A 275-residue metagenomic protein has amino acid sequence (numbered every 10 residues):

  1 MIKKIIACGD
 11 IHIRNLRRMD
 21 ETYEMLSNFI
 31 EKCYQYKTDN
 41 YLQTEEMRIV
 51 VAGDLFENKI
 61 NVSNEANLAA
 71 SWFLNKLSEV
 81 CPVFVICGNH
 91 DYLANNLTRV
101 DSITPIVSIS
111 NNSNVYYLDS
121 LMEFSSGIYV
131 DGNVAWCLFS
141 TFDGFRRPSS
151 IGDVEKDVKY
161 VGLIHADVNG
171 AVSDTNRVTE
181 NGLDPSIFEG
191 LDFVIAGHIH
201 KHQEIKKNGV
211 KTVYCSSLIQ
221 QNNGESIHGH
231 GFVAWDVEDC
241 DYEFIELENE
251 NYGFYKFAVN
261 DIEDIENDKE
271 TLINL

Functional and structural regions predicted by a protein language model:
I2-K4, N15-F124, I187-F188: Core catalytic region of metal-dependent phosphoesterases/phosphodiesterases, especially metallo-beta-lactamase-like
I6, A135-C137, V233, G253: Conserved beta-strand elements of the Class I
A7-G9, R48-D54, P82-N89, Y116-L121 (+4 more regions): Active-site neighborhood of phospho(di)ester-bond hydrolases with catalytic His/Asp-centered motifs
I13, E57, V168, K201: Short active-site segment of divalent metal-dependent hydrolases/proteases that encodes the spacing between
N75-E79, D153-K156, P185-G190, K207: Short, conserved loop/helix-junction motifs that constitute active-site signature segments in enzyme catalytic cores
D91-S186, C215-L218: Conserved catalytic scaffold of divalent metal-dependent phosphoesterases
S125-Y129, V210-N274: Binuclear metal-dependent phosphoesterase catalytic core
D174-D239: Conserved beta-sheet core of the metallophosphoesterase superfamily
